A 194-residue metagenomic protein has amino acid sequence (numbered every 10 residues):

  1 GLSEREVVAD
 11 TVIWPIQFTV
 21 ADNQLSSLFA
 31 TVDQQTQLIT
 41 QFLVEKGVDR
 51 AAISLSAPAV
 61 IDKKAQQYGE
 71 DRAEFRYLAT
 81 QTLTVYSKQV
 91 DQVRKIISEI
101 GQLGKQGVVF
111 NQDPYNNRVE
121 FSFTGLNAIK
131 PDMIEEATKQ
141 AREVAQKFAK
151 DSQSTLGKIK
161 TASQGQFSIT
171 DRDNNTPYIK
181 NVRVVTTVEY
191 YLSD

Functional and structural regions predicted by a protein language model:
G1-D194: Short, charged, surface-exposed interaction patches
